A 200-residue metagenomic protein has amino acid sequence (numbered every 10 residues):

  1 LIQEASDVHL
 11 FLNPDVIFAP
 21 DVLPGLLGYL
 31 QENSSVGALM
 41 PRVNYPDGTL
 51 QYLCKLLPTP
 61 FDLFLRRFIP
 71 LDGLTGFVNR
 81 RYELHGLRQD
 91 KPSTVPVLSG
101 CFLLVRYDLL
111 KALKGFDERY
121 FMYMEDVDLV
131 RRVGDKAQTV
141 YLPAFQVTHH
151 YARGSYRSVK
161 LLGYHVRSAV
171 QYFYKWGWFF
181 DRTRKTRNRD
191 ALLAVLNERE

Functional and structural regions predicted by a protein language model:
L1-Q3: Short, conserved alpha-helix that lines the donor NDP-sugar binding/gating region of sugar-transfer enzymes
H9: Short aromatic/hydrophobic "clamp" motif used to bind/position activated sugar donors
D15-I17, Y120: Acidic metal-phosphate-binding loop of nucleotide-sugar-dependent transferases
I17-L53: Conserved donor NDP-sugar-binding/catalytic core segment of glycosyltransferases
P58-V95: Short, flexible, basic/aromatic active-site loop/helix in glycosyltransferases
L87-D90, T94-Q146: A short, conserved alpha-helix in the catalytic core of glycosyltransferases
D128-R131, D135-E200: Active-site-adjacent helix/loop segment of glycosyltransferases that harbors family-specific signature motifs
